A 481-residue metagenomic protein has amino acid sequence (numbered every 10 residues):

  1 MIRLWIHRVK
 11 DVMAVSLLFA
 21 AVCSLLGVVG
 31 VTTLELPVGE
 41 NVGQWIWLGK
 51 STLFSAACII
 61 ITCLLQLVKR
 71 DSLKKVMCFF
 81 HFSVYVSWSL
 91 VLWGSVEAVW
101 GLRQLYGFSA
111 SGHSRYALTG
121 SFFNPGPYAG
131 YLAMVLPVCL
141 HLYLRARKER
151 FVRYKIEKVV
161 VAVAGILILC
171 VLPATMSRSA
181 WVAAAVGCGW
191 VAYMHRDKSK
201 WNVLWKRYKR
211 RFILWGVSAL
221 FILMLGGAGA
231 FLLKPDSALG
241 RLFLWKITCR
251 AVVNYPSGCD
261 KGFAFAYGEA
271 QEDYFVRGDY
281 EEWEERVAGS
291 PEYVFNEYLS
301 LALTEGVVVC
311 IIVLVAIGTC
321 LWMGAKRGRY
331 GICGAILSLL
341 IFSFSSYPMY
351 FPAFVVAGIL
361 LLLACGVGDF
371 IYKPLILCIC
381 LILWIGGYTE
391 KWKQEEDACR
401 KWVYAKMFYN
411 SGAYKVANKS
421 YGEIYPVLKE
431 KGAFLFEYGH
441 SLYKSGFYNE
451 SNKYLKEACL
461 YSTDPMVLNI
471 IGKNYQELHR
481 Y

Functional and structural regions predicted by a protein language model:
M1-L92, L142-A162, A192, R196-L214 (+4 more regions): Transmembrane signal-anchor hairpin modules in multi-pass inner-membrane enzymes, especially those that act on
I2, D11-V31, I46-V68, C78-S114 (+8 more regions): Alpha-helical transmembrane segments of multi-pass inner-membrane proteins
L36-W47, N124, T248, V294-N296: Membrane-interface coil-to-helix junctions
S109-Y116, R250, D260-L303: Interfacial juxtamembrane loops and adjacent helix segments that form the catalytic/substrate-binding surfaces
N124, R241, F351: Short, conserved phosphate/pyrophosphate- and ester-handling motifs at nucleotide-, phospho-/glycolipid
Y128-A129, A183, A264, E292-S300 (+2 more regions): Membrane-embedded glycan transfer/ligation machinery that uses polyprenyl lipid-linked sugar donors/oligosaccharides
C170-M176, A180, A184, C188-V253 (+2 more regions): A membrane-periplasm/extracellular boundary helix in multi-pass inner-membrane enzymes that assemble envelope glycans
F265, G334-L339, L375-C380: Central hydrophobic cores of alpha-helical transmembrane segments in multi-pass integral membrane proteins
